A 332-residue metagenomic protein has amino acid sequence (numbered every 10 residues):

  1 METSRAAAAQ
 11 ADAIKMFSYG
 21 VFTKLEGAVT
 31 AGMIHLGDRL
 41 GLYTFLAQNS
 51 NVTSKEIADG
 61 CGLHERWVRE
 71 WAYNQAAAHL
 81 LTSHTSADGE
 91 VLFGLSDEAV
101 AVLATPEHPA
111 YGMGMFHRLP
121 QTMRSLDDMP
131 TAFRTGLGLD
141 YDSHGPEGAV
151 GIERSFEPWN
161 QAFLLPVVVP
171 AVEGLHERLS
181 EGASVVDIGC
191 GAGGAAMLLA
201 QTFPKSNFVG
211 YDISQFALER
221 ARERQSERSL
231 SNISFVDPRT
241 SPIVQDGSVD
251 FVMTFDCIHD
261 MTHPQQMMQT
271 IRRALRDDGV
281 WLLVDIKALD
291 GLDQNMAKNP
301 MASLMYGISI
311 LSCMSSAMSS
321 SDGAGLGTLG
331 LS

Functional and structural regions predicted by a protein language model:
A7-D12, Y19-R39, T44-F45, G60 (+2 more regions): Conserved Class I S-adenosyl-L-methionine-dependent methyltransferase catalytic core
L46-S50: Short helix-to-turn junction characteristic of helix-turn-helix DNA-binding domains, especially the helix
N51-D59: Short acidic, hydrophobic short linear motifs in intrinsically disordered regions
Q121-Q266: Conserved adenosyl
S184, G279-V280: Short glycine-centered segments of the SAM/dcSAM-binding site in methyltransferase folds
Q265-D277: A short glycine-rich, Lys/Arg-flanked "PGG" loop and its adjoining helix->strand segment in the class I
V284-S332: C-terminal alpha-helical "lid/dimerization" subdomain adjacent to the S-adenosyl-L-methionine
